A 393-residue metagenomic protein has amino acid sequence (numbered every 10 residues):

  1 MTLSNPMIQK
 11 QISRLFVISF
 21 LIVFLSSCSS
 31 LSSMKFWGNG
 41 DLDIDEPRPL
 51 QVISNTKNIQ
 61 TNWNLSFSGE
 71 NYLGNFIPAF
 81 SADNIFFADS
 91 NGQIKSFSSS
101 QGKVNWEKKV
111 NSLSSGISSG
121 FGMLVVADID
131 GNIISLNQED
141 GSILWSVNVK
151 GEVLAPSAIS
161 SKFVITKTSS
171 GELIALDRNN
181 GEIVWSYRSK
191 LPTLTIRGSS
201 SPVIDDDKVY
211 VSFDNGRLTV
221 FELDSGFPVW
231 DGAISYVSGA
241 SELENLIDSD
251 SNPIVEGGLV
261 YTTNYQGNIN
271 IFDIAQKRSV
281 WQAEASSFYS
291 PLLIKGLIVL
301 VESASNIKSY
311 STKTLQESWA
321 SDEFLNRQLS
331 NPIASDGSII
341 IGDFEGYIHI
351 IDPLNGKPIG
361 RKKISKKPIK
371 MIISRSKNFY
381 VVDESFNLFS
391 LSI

Functional and structural regions predicted by a protein language model:
L3-F16: Bacterial N-terminal signal peptides that target proteins for export
S26-S27: C-terminal motif of bacterial Sec signal peptides marking the signal peptidase cleavage site
L31-M34, D41-D45, S54-A79, V104-F121 (+6 more regions): Extracytoplasmic beta-rich repeat domains
D89-S90, D128-I129, T168, F213-D214 (+4 more regions): Structural signature of WD-repeat beta-propellers
S98-Q101, N137-D140, D177-G181, E222-G226 (+4 more regions): Short loop/turn segments that connect beta-strands within beta-propeller blades
L297-K308, Q316-I350: Loop/turn-rich, solvent-exposed surfaces of beta-rich toroidal or solenoidal domains
